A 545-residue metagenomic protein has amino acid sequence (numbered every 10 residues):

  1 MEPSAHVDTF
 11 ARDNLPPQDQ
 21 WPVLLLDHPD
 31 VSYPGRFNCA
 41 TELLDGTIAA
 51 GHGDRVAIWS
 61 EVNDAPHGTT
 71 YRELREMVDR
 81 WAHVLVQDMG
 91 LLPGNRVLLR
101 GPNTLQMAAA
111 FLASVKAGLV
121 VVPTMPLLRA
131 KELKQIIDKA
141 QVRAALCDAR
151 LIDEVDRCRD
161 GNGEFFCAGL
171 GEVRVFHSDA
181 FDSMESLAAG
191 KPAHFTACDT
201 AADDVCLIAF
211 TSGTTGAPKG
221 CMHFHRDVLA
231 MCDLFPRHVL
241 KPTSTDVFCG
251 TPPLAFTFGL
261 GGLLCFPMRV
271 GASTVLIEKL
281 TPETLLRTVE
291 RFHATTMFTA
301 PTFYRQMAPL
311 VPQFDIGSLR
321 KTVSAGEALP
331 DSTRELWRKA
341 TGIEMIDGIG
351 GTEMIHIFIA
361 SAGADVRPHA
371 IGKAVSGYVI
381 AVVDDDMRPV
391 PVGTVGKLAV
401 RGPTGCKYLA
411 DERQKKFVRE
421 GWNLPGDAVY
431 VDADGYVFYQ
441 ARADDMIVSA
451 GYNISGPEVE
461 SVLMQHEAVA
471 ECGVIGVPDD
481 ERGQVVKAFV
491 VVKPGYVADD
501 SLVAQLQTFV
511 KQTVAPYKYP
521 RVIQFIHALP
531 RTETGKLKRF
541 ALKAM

Functional and structural regions predicted by a protein language model:
E2-D8, L112, K116-L187, H293 (+3 more regions): Structural core segment of the AMP-binding/adenylate-forming
D54-V56, A180, A189-F210, A217 (+1 more regions): Conserved pre-ATP/AMP-binding loop-to-beta segment of ANL
H67-R72, C206-A230: Conserved AMP-binding A3 loop
H67-T69, V84-K131, N453: Conserved AMP-binding/adenylate-forming
L128, A145-C147, M297, V400-G402 (+4 more regions): AMP-binding/adenylate-forming catalytic core of the ANL superfamily
L229-V247, L254-T296, L310-V311: Conserved AMP-binding/adenylation subdomain of ANL enzymes
R269, A294-T299, A308-R367, V379: Gly/Ser/Thr-rich phosphate-binding loop
K373-G377, R388-E420, Y452-I454: Conserved ATP/PPi-binding loop(s) of AMP-dependent carboxylate-activating enzymes
